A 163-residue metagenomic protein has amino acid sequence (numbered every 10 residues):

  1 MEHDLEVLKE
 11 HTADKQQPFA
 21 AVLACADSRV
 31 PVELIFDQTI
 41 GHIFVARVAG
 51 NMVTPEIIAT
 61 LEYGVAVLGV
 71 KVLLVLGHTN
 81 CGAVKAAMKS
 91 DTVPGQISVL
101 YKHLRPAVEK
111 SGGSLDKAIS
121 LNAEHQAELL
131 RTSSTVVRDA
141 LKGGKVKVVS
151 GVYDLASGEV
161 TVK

Functional and structural regions predicted by a protein language model:
M1-K15, I40-G41, G50-L68, G82-K163: Divalent-metal-activated hydrolytic enzyme cores
Q16-A20, D27-E33: Active-site alpha/beta core segments
V22, A46, V75, S150 (+1 more regions): Divalent metal-coordination and catalytic microenvironments
A24-R29, A49-M52, H78: Short glycine-enriched loops at secondary-structure junctions
R29-A46: Catalytic core of membrane glycerolipid acyltransferases/transacylases, capturing the structured, soluble-facing
V45, A66-V70, G77: Mid-length scaffold segments of soluble, non-membrane domains
L74-A83: Short, structured interface segments that constitute the first stable element of a domain
